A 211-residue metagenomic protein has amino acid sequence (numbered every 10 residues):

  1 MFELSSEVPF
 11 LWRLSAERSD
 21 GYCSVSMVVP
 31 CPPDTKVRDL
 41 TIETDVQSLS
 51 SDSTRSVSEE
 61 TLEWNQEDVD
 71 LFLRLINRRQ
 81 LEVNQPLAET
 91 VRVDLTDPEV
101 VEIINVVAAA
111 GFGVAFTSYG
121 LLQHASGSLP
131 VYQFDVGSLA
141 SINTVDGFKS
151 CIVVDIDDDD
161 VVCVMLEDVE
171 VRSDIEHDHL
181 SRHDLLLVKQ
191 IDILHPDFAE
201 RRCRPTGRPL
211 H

Functional and structural regions predicted by a protein language model:
M1-F148, V169-R182, D192, P196-H211: Mixed-charge, low-complexity intrinsically disordered regions
G147-V164: Short beta-strand-centered aromatic/proline hotspots
L186-K189: A short, surface-exposed beta-strand/turn
